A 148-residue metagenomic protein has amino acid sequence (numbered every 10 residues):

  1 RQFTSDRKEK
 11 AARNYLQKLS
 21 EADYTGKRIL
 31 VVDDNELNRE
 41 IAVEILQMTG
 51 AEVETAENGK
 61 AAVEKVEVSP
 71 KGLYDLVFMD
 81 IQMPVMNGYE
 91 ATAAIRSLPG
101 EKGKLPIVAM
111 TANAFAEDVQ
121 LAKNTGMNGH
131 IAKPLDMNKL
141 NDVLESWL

Functional and structural regions predicted by a protein language model:
R1-K18, T49, N141-L148: C-terminal catalytic ATP-binding subdomain
E40-M48: Charged docking surfaces used in two-component/phosphorelay signaling
T55-V68, G88-A91: Helix N-cap/capping motif at the beta->alpha junctions
K71-F78: Active-site beta3 strand of CheY-like receiver
D80, T111: Active-site residues of response regulator receiver
M83-M86, I95, M127: Receiver (REC) domain active-site loop signature in two-component systems and cognate sites in sensor histidine kinases
E90, G103, A114-G129, D142: Alpha4 helix (beta4-alpha4-beta5 surface) of REC/receiver domains from two-component response regulators
K133: A Lys-centered signature of the CheY-like receiver
